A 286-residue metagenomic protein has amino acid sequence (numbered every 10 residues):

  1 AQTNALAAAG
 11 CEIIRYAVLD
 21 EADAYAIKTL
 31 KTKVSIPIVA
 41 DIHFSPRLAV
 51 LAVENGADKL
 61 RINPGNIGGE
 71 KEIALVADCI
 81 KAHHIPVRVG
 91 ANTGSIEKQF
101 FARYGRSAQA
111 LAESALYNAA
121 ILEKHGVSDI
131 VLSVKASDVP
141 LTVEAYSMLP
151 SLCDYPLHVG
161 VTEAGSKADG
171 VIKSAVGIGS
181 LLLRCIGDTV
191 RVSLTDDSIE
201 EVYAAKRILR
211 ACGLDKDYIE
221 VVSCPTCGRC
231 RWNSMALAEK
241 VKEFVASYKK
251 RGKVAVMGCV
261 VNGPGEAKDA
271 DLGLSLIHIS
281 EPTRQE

Functional and structural regions predicted by a protein language model:
Q2-L6, V18-N55: N-terminal active-site wall of soluble small-molecule enzyme domains
A9-T29, R61-G69, I130-S137: Glycine-rich, proline-tolerant flexible connector loops at the mouths of alpha/beta enzymes
E21-A40, L75-V87, L149-Y155, V241: Alpha-helix-loop-beta-strand connector modules within alpha/beta enzyme cores
V34-I36, E54-L60, K81-H83, P150-P156 (+3 more regions): Glycine-enriched alpha-helix->loop->beta-strand junction motifs that scaffold or abut catalytic
R47-R88: Hydrophobic or amphipathic alpha-helical targeting/insertion segments
N63, I85-G94, L157-V159, D215 (+1 more regions): Non-cysteine beta-strand/loop elements that form the S-adenosyl-L-methionine
F100-K249, V256: Catalytic alpha/beta core domains of metabolic enzymes, predominantly
I277-E286: Single conserved hydrophobic/aromatic residue that forms the stacking wall/gate of nucleotide- or nucleobase-binding
